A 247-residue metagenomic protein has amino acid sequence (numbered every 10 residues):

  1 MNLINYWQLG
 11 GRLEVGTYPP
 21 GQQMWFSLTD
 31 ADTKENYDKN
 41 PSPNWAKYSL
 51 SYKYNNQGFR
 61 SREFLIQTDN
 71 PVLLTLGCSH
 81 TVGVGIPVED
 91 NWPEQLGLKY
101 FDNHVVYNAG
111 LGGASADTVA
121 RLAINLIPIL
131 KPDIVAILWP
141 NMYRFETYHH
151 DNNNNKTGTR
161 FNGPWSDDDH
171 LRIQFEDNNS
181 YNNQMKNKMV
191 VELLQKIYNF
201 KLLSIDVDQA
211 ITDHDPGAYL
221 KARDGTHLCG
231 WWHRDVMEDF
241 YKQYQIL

Functional and structural regions predicted by a protein language model:
M1-L74, I129-D133, L138-S180, Q184 (+3 more regions): N-terminal secretory targeting modules
N55-D117: Serine-esterase "nucleophile elbow" of acetyl-processing enzymes
S79-V82, G112-A116, P140-R144, V207-T212 (+2 more regions): Short, solvent-exposed loop/turn segments at secondary-structure junctions
V88, L111-V119, E176-V190, L228-V236: Soluble or luminal CAZymes and related metallo-dependent hydrolases
E94, L98, I124-N125, E238 (+2 more regions): Short, well-ordered alpha-helices that flank and scaffold nucleotide-derived cofactor binding pockets
Q95-K99, K186-I197, D239: Amphipathic alpha-helical segments that form well-ordered structural scaffolds and often line/cohere around active
H104-V106, D133, F200-I205: Hydrophobic anchor at the start of a short beta-strand that flanks the dinucleotide cofactor-binding loop
A120-K131: Short, well-structured alpha-helical segments in soluble
